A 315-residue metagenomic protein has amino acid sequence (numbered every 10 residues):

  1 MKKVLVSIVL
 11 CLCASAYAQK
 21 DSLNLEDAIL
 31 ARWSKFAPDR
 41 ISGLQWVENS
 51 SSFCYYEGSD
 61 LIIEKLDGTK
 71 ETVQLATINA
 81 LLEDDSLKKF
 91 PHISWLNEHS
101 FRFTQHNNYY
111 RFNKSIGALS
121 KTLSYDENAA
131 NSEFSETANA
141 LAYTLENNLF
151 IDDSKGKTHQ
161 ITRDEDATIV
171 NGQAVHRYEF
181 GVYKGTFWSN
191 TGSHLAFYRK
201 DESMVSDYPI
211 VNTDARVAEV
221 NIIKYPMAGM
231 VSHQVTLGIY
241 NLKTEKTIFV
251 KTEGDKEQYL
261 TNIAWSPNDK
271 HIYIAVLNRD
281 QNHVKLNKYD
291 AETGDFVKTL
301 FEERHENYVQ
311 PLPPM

Functional and structural regions predicted by a protein language model:
M1-V4: Positively charged n-region of N-terminal signal peptides that target proteins for export
S7-I8, F53: Composition-driven detection of intrinsically disordered, low-complexity segments
V9-A18: Hydrophobic h-region of N-terminal signal peptides that target proteins for export in Gram-negative bacteria
A18-M315: Beta-propeller folds
